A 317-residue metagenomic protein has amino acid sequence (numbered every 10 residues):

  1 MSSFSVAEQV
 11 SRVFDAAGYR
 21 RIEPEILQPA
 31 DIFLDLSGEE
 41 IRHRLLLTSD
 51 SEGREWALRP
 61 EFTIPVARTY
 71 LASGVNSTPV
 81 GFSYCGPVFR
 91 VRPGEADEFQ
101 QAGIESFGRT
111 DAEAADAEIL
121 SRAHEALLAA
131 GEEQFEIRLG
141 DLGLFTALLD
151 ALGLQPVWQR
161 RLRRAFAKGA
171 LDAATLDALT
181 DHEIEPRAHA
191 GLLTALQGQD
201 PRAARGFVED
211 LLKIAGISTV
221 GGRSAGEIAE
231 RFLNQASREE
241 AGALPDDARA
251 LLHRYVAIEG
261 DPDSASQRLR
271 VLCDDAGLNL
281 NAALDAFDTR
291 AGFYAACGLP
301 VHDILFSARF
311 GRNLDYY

Functional and structural regions predicted by a protein language model:
S2-G18, I22, Q28-P29, E61-N76 (+2 more regions): Positively charged, Gly/Ser-enriched RNA/tRNA-binding surfaces
P24-H43, G140-A151, F306-Y316: Beta-rich nucleic-acid/ligand-interaction surfaces
I26-W56, S83, E95: Polyanion/phosphate-binding surface patch
H43-E52, G153-E185: Acidic, His- and aromatic-enriched active-site or binding-groove loops in soluble protein domains that engage sugars
R54-W56, G131-F135: Short active-site oxyanion
S73, L139-L144, V157-K168, A203-K213: RNA-interacting cores
G94-D97, L148-L152: Short acidic, glycine/serine/threonine-rich loops at helix termini
A130, R138, A165, D181 (+1 more regions): Hydrophobic alpha-helical bundle cores within soluble ligand-binding/oligomerization subdomains
